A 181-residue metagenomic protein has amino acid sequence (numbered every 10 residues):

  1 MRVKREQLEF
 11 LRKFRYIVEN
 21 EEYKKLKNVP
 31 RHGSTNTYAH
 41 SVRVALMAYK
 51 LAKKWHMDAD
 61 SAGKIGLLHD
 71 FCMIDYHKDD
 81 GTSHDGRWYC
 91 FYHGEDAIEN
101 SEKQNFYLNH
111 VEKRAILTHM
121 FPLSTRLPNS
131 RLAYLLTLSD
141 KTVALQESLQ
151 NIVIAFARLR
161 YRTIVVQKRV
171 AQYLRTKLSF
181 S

Functional and structural regions predicted by a protein language model:
M1-S181: Metal-dependent phosphohydrolase cores
